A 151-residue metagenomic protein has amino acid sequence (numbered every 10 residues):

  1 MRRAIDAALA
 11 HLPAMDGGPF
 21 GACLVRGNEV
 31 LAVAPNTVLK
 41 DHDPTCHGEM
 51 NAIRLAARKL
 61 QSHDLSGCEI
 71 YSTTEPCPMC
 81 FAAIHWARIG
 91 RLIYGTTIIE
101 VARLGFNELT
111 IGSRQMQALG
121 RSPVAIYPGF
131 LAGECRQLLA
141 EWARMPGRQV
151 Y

Functional and structural regions predicted by a protein language model:
M1-P13, P76, A83-Y151: Zinc-dependent deaminase
A14-P19: Short, flexible loop/turn motifs enriched in small residues
F20-N28: Short beta-strand scaffold segments in enzyme catalytic cores
A22, Q61-S62, M116-A118: Short secondary-structure boundary/capping segments
L31-V38: Short beta->alpha transition motifs characteristic of CBS
V38, S72, T96: Residues that line or immediately flank small-molecule/substrate-binding pockets and catalytic motifs
H42, C46, I53-A87, R91: Helix-adjacent hinge/juxtasegments
